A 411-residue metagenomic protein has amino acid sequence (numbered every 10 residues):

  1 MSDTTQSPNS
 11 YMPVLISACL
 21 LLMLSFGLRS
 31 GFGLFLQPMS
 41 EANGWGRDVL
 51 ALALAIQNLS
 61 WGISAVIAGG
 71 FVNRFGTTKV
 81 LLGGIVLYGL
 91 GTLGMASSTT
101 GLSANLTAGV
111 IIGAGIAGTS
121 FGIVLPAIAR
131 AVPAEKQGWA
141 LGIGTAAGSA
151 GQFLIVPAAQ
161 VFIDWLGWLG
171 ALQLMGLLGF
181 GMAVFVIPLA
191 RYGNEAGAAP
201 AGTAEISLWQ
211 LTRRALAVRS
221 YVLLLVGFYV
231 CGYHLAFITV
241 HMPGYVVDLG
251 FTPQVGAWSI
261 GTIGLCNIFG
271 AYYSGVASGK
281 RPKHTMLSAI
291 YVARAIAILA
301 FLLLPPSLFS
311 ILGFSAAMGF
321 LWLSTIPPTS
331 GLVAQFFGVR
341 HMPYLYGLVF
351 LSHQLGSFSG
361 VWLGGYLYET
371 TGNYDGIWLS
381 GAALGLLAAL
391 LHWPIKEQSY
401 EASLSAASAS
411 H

Functional and structural regions predicted by a protein language model:
M23, G91, S103-T119, Y229 (+1 more regions): Hydrophobic core of transmembrane alpha-helices in multi-pass small-molecule transporters, especially MFS/SLC-type
F32-L36, V218-Y272: Extracytoplasmic gate region of multi-pass secondary transporters
M39, G118-V132, S324-F337: Intracellular juxtamembrane helix-capping segments at the cytosolic ends of symmetry-related transmembrane helices
I63-L102: Conserved MFS/SLC helix-loop-helix module at the cytosolic interface between two early adjacent transmembrane helices
S64-T77, A271-P282, E369: Helix-to-loop junctions at the C-terminal end of transmembrane segments in multipass secondary transporters
A108-A146: Cytoplasmic helix-loop-helix junction between adjacent transmembrane helices in 12-TM secondary transporters
G144-N194: Helix-loop-helix hairpin linking two adjacent transmembrane segments in secondary transporters
V255, I263-N267, K280-L332: C-terminal transmembrane helical hairpin of 12-TM major facilitator-type secondary transporters
